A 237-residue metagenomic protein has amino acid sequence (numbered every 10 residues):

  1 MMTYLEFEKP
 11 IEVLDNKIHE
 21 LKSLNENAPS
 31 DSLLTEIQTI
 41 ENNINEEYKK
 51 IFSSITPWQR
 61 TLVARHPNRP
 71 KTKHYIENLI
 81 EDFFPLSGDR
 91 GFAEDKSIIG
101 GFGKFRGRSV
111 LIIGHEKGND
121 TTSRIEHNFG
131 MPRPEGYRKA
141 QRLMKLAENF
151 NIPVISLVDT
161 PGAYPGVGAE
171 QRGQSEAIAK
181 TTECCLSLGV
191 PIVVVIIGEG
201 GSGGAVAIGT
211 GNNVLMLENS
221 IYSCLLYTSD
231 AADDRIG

Functional and structural regions predicted by a protein language model:
M1-L225: Terminal-region recognition feature
Y227-G237: Single conserved hydrophobic/aromatic residue that forms the stacking wall/gate of nucleotide- or nucleobase-binding
